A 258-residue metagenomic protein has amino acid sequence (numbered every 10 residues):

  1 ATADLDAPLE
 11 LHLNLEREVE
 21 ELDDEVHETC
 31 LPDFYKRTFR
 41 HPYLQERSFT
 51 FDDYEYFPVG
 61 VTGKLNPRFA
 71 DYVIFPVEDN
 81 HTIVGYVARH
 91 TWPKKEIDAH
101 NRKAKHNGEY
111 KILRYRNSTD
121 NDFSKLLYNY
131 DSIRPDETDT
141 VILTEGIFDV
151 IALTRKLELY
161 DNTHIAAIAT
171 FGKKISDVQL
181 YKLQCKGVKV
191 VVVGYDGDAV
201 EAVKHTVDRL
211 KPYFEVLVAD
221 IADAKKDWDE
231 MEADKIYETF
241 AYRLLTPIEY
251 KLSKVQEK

Functional and structural regions predicted by a protein language model:
A1-N80, I133-P135, P247-K258: TOPRIM metal-binding catalytic domain and adjacent DNA-binding surface shared by DnaG-type primases
D4, D23, H41, N66-R68 (+8 more regions): Serine/threonine-rich low-complexity intrinsically disordered regions
P8-E10, H27-E28, R37, R102 (+5 more regions): A generic signature of intrinsically disordered, low-complexity regions enriched in glycine/proline and charged/polar
C30, T38, K105, Y110 (+3 more regions): Alpha-helical structural elements
H41-F49, V84, K156, K186 (+1 more regions): Generic structural signal for bulky hydrophobic/aromatic residues embedded in well-ordered secondary structure
V59, Y128, W228-M231: Short clusters of hydrophobic/aromatic residues that line enzyme substrate/ligand-binding pockets
L65-K186: Phosphate-handling DNA/RNA-contact segment within nucleic-acid enzymes
E96, T138-D139, I147-K258: TOPRIM fold recognition
